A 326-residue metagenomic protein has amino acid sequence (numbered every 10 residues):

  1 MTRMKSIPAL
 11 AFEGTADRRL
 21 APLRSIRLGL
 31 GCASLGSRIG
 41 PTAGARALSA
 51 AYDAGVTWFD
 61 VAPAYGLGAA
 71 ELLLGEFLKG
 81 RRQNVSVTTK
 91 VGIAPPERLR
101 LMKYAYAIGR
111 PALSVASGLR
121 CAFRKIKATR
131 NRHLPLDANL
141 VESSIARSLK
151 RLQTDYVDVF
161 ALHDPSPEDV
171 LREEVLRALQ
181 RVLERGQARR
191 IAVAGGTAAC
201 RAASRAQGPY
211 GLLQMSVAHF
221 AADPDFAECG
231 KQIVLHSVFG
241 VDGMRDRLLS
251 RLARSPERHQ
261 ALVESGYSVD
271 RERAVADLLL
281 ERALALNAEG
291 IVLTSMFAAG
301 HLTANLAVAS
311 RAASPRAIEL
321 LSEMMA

Functional and structural regions predicted by a protein language model:
M1-I108, E184, G290: N-terminal binding-site loop/beta-alpha segment at the start of enzyme catalytic domains that lines or forms
T2-G14, P63-L67, A146, L162-A326: Beta/alpha (TIM)-barrel catalytic core signal, keyed to glycine-rich beta->alpha loops juxtaposed to Asp/Glu that bind
L30, F59, L74, V87 (+6 more regions): Conserved, mostly hydrophobic/aromatic
R38-A51, D137-L152, G195-A203, A276-L279: Short, acidic/polar
I39, A43, K103-P111, H133-L140 (+2 more regions): Alpha-helix N-cap and loop-to-helix initiation/capping positions
S86-K90, A112-C121, V159, V234-G240: Non-cysteine beta-strand/loop elements that form the S-adenosyl-L-methionine
P95-N131: Alpha-helical membrane-targeting segments
L119-L152, D270-A285: Alpha-helix-centered segments that form part of catalytic cores
